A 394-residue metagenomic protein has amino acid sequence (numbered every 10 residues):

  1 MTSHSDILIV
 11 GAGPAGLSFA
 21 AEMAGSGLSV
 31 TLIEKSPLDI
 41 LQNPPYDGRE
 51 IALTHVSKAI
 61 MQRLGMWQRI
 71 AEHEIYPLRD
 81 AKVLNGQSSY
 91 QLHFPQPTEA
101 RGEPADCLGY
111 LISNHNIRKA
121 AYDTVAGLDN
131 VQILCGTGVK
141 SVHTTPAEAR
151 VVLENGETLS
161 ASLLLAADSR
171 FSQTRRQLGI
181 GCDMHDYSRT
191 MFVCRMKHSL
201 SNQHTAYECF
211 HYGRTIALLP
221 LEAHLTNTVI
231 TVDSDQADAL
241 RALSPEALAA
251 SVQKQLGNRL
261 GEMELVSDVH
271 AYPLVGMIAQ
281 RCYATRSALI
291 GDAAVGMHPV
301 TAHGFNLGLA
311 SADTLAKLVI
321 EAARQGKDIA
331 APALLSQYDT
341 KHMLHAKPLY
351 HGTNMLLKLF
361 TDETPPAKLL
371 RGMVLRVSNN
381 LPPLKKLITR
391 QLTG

Functional and structural regions predicted by a protein language model:
D6-L32: N-terminal Rossmann-like FAD-binding beta1-loop-alpha1 element of flavoenzymes
A15, L38, F171: Conserved Rossmann-like nucleotide-cofactor binding loop
A24-Y46: Glycine-rich FAD pyrophosphate-binding loop
D47-A71: N-terminal glycine-rich dinucleotide-binding loop that anchors FAD/FMN and/or NAD(P) in oxidoreductases
M61, E148-R150, E154, L163-E262 (+1 more regions): Conserved FAD-binding catalytic core of PHBH/FMO-like flavoproteins
Q62-R63, H73-Q177, H185-T190: Conserved N-terminal helical subregion
D238-Q325, I329-A330: FAD/FMN-dependent oxidoreductases across multiple families
K317-G394: C-terminal helical "tail/cap" subdomain of flavin- and related membrane-associated enzymes
